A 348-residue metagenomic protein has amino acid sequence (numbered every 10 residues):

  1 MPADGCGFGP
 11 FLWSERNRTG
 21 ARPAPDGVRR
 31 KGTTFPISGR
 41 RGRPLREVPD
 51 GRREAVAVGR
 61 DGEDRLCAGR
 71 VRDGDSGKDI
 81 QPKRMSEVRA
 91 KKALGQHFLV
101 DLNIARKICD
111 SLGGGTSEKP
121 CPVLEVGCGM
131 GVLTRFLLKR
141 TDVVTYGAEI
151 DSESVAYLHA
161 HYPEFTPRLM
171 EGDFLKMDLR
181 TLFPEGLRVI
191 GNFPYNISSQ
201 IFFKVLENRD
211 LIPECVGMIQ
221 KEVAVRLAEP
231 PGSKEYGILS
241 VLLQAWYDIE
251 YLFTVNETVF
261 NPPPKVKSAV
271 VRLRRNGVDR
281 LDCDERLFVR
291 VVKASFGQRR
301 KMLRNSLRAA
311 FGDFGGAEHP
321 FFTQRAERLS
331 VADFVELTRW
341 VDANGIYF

Functional and structural regions predicted by a protein language model:
M1-G7, G127, G147: Short intrinsically disordered, low-complexity coil segments enriched in acidic
P2-S76: Compositionally biased, low-complexity flexible segments
A3, V278-L281, L303, F322: Generic preference for hydrophobic/aromatic residues in regular secondary structure cores
G5-F11, G27, T34-P36, P44-E47 (+11 more regions): Intrinsic disorder/low-structure terminal segments
D75-A294, D333-W340, I346-F348: Catalytic cores of RNA-modifying enzymes
A294-F348: C-terminal lobe and adjacent flexible extensions of AdoMet/dcAdoMet transferase-like proteins
